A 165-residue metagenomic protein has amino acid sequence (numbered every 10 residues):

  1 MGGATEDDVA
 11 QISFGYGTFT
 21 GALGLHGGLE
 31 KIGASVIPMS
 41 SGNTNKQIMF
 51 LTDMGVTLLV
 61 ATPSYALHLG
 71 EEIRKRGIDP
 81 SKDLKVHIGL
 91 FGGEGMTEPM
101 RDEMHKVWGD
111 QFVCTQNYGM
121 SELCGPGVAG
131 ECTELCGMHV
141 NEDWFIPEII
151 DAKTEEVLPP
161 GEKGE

Functional and structural regions predicted by a protein language model:
M1-V9: Conserved adenylate-forming
A10, L29: Short hydrophobic alpha-helical segments of the AMP-binding
F14-H26: Conserved coil-to-alpha-helix start sites within the AMP-binding
I32-E165: Active-site glycine/GP-rich loop and adjacent strand/helix microenvironment that borders small-molecule binding pockets
